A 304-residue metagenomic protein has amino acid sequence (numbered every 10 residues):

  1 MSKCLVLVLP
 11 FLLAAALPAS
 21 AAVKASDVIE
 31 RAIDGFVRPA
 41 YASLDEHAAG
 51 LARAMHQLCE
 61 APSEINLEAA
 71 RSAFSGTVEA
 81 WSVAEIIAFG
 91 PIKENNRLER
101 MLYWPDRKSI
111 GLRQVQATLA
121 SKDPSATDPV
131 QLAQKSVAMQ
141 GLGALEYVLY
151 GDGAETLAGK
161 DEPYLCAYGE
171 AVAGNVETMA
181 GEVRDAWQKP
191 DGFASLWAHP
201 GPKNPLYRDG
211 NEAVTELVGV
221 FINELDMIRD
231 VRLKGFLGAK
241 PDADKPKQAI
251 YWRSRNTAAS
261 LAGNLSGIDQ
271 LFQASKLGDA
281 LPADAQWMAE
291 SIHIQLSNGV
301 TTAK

Functional and structural regions predicted by a protein language model:
M1-C4: Positively charged n-region of N-terminal signal peptides that target proteins for export
V6-A16: Bacterial N-terminal signal peptides
L17-A21: Sec/Tat signal peptide C-region and signal peptidase I cleavage site
A22-K304: Mature extracytoplasmic or organellar-lumen-exposed domains after removal of signal/transit peptides
